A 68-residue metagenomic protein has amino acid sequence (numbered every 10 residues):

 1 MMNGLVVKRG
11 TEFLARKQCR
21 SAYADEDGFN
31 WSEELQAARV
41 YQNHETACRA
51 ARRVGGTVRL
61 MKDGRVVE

Functional and structural regions predicted by a protein language model:
M1-M2, M61: Detector for methionine-enriched segments
M2-A37, V66: Short aromatic-glycine-(Arg/Gly/Cys) micro-motifs in beta-strand/loop hairpins
Q36-E68: Short, mixed-charge low-complexity intrinsically disordered segments
